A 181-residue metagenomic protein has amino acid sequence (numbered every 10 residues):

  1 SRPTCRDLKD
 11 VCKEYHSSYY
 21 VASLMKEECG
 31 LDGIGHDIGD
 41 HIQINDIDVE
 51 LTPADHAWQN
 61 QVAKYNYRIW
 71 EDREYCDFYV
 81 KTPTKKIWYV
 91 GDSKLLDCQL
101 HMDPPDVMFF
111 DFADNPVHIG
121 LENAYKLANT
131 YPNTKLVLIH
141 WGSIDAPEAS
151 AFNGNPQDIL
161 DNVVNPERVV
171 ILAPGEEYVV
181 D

Functional and structural regions predicted by a protein language model:
S1-S17, S23, D103-F109: Active-site metal-binding motif and surrounding structural segment of the metallo-beta-lactamase
R2, A22-M25, D40-I42, A57-W58 (+4 more regions): Active-site environment of divalent metal-dependent phosphoester hydrolases
R2-K9, A22, D77, Q99-L100 (+2 more regions): Short amphipathic alpha-helical segments and helix-helix/interface helices
E14-S17, L31-D40, M108-D111: Short hydrophobic/aromatic-enriched beta-strand-loop microsegments
H16, I34, E50, W88 (+3 more regions): Hydrophobic/aromatic beta-strand patches that form the interior of the parallel beta-sheet core in alpha/beta enzyme
C29-H41, Y125, N129-D181: Binuclear metal-ion centers of metallo-dependent hydrolases, dominated by the metallo-beta-lactamase
G35-D103, P174-D181: Core dinuclear metal-dependent hydrolase active-site scaffold
C76-Y125, T130-T134, L138-A146: Metallo-beta-lactamase
